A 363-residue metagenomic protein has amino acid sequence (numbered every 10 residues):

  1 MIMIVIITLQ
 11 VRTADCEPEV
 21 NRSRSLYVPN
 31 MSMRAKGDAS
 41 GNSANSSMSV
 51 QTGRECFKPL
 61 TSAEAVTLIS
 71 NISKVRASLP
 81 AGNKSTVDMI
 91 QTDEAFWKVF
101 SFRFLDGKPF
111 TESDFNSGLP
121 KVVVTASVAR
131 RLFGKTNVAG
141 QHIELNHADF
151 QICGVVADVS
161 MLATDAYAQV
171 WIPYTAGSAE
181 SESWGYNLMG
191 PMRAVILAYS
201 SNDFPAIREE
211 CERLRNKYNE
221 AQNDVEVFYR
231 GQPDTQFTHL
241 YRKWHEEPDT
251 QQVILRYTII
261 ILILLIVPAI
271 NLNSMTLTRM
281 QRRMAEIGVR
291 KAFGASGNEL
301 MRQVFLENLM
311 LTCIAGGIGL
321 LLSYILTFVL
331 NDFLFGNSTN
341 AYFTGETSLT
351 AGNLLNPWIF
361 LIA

Functional and structural regions predicted by a protein language model:
M1, Q10-R12, L26-P29, C56 (+11 more regions): Generic structural signal for small/hydrophobic residues in well-ordered secondary structure, especially within
M1-D15, E247-A285, C313: Hydrophobic alpha-helical transmembrane segments of multi-pass inner-membrane transport and secretion
I6-L79, N83, L188-R193, G336 (+1 more regions): Membrane-proximal extracellular/periplasmic loop immediately following the first transmembrane helix
N45-S46, G82, D149, Q169 (+5 more regions): Hydrophobic alpha-helices of bacterial signal-transduction systems
D93-P109, P120-E246: Mid-to-C-terminal secondary-structure elements that act as membrane-proximal/extracytoplasmic interface segments
A198-C211, I260-L262, E299-A315: Hydrophobic alpha-helical transmembrane segments
K217-I260, R282, L330-F360: Membrane-helix entry/capping segments
A285-N331, W358: Transmembrane alpha-helical interface segments in multi-pass membrane proteins
